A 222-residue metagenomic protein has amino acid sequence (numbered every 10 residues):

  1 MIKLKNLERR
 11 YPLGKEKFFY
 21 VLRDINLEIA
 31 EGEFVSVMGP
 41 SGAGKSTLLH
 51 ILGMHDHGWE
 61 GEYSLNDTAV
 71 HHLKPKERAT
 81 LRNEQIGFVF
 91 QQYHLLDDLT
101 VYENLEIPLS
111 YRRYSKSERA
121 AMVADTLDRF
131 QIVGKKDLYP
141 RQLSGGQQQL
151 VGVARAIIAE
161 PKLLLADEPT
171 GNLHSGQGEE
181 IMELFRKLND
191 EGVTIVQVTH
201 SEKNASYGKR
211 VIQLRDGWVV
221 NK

Functional and structural regions predicted by a protein language model:
M38-P40: The feature captures the beta-strand-to-loop junction immediately N-terminal to the Walker
G53: Helix-to-loop junction immediately C-terminal to a conserved catalytic motif
G61-A69: Conserved ABC transporter NBD signature motif
L99-I107: Short coil-to-helix segment of the ABC ATPase nucleotide-binding domain corresponding to the Q-loop/switch region
Y139-L143, Q147-Q149: Conserved ABC ATPase signature
I158-K162: A short, proline-enriched helix->beta-strand linker immediately N-terminal to the Walker B motif in ABC-type P-loop
L164-D167: Catalytic Walker B motif of ABC-type/P-loop ATPase nucleotide-binding domains
